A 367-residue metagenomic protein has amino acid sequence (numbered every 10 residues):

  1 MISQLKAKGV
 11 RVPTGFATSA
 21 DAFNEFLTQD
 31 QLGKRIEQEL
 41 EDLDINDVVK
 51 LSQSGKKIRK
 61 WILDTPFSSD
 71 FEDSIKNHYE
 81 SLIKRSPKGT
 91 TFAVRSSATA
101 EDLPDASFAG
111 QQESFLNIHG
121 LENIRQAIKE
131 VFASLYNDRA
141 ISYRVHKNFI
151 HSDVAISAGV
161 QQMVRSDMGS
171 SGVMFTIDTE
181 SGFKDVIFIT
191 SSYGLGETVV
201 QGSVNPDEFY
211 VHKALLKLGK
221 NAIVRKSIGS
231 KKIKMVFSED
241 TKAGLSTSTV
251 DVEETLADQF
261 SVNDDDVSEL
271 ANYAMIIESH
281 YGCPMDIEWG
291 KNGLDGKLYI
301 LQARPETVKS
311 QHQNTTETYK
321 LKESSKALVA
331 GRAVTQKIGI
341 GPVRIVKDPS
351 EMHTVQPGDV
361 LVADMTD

Functional and structural regions predicted by a protein language model:
M1, I58, I75, V94 (+11 more regions): Generic structural hydrophobic/aromatic packing signal, biased to beta-strands
M1-G159, E254-D265, L270-Y273, E278 (+7 more regions): N-terminal beta-alpha lobe that positions the nucleotide/phosphoryl donor in ATP/NTP-coupled carboxylate activation
S19-D21, A100-L103, D167, L195-E197 (+3 more regions): Flexible loop/turn segments at secondary-structure boundaries
S96-A98, Q162-D167, Y193, D264 (+2 more regions): Short, flexible loop/turn elements at secondary-structure junctions
A109-S142, S166-T241, L301-R332: Extended active-site and interfacial segments that coordinate phosphate-rich ligands in large catalytic machineries
G110, C283-T307: Conserved metal-phosphate-binding beta-hairpin within the catalytic cores of diverse ATP-dependent phosphoryl-transfer
V186-D286, K291-L294, S324-I340, D348-E351 (+2 more regions): Conserved catalytic alpha/beta cores of large enzymes that bind or transform nucleotide phosphates and polynucleotides
